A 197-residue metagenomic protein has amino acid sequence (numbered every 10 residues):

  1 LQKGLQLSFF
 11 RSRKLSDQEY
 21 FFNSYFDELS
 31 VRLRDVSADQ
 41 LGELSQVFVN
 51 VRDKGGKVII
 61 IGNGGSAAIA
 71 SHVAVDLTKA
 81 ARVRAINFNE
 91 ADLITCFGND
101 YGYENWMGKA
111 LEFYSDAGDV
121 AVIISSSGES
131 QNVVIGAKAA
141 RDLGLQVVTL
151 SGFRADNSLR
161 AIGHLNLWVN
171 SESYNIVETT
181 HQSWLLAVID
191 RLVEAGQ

Functional and structural regions predicted by a protein language model:
L5-V36, E172: Generic N-terminal amphipathic, Lys/Arg-enriched alpha-helix
R34-K54: A short, well-structured juxtamembrane/interface segment
V47-S115, V120: Glycine-rich, small/polar surface segments that engage phosphate groups of diverse ligands
S66-S71, E129-G136: Short glycine/serine/threonine-rich phosphate/pyrophosphate-binding segments that cradle anionic phosphate groups
T78, A137-R141: Surface-exposed amphipathic alpha-helices with a cationic face
N89, S125, S151, L167-N175: Short beta->alpha connector loops at strand-helix junctions that form conserved, small/polar/Pro-enriched
A121, N175-Q197: A charged, well-structured terminal subsegment
L150-G163: Short, glycine/polar-rich helix-capping loops at beta-to-alpha or helix-loop-helix junctions that flank or form
